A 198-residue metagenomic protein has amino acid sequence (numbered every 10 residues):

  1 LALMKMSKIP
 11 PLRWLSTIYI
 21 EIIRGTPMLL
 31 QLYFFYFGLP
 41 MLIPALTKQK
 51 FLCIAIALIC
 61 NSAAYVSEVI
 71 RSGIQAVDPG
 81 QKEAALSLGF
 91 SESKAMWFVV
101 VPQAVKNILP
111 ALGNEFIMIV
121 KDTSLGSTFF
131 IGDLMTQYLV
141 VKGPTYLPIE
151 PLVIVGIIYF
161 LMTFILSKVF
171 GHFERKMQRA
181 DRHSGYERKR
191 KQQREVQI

Functional and structural regions predicted by a protein language model:
L1-I198: Transmembrane alpha-helices and adjacent helix-loop boundaries
